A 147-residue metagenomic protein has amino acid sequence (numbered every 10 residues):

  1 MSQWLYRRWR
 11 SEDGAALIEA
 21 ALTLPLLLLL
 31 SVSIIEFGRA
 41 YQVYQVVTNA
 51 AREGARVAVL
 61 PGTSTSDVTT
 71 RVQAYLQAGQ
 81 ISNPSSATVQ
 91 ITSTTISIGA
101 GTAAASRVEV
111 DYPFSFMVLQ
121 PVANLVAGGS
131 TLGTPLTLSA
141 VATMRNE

Functional and structural regions predicted by a protein language model:
M1-D13: N-terminal leader/signal peptides at the extreme start of proteins
S2-Q3, Y44, R52-E147: Short, conserved structural patches
D13-L26: N-terminal signal-anchor/signal peptide hydrophobic helix marking the start of the first transmembrane segment
A15, V32, A40: Catalytic tyrosine of NAD(P)H-dependent dehydrogenase/reductases that use a Tyr as the general acid/base
E19, E36, A51: Conserved G/P- and acidic residue-centered "switch" motifs that form tight phosphate/ATP-binding loops in soluble
T23-E36: Alpha-helical transmembrane segments of integral membrane proteins
R39-T48: Alpha-helical transmembrane segments
